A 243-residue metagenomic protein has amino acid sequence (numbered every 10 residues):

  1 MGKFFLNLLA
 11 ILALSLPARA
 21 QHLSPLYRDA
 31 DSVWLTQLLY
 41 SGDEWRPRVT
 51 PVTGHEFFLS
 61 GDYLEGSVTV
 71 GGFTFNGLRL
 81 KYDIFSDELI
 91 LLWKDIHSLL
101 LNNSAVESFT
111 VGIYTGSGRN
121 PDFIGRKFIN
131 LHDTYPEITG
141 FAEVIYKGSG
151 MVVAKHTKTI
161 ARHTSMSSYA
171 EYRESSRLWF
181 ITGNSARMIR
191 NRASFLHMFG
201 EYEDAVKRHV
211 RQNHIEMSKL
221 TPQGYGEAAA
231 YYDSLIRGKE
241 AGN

Functional and structural regions predicted by a protein language model:
M1-F4, A241-N243: Short, Lys/Arg-enriched, disordered terminal segments
G2-K3, R19-G77: General N-terminal leader/first-domain-start detector
F4-L16: Sec-dependent N-terminal signal peptides
P17-A20, S149-M166, Y232-N243: An exposure/low-complexity boundary signal
L59, L64-A193: Aromatic-patch recognition
A193, H197-N243: Long, compositionally biased interface segments
